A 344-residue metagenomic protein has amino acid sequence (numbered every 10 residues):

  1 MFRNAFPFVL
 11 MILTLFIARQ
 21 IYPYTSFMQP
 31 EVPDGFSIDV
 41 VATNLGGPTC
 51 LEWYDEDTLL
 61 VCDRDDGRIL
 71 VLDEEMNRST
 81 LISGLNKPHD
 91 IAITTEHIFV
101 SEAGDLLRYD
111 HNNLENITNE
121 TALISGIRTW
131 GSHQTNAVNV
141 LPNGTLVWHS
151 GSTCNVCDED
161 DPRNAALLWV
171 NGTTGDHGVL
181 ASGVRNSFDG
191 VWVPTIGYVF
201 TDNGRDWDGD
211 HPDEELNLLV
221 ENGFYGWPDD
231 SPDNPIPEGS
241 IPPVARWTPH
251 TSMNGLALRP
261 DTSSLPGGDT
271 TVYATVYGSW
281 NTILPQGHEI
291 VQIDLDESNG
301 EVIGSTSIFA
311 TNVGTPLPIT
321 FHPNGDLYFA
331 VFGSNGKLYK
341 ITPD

Functional and structural regions predicted by a protein language model:
M1-Q20: Secretory targeting signatures
Y22-D34, T135, S152-C157, P162-G175 (+4 more regions): Beta-propeller domain segments
Q29-W53: Mature N-terminal segment immediately following signal peptide/propeptide cleavage in secreted/periplasmic
I38-T43, N77-S83, T121-I127, G175-A181 (+2 more regions): A short beta-strand motif characteristic of beta-propeller blades
N44-E56, G84-H97, S101-A103, R128-T145 (+3 more regions): Beta-rich, blade/repeat-based domains predominating in secreted/periplasmic proteins but also intracellular
Y54, C62, S101-A103, H149-G151 (+3 more regions): Residue-level marker for isolated small/hydroxyl-bearing positions within beta-strands of beta-sheet-rich domains
L59-E75: Beta-propeller domains
G104-L141, H149-S152: Asp-box/WD-like beta-propeller blade repeats and closely related beta-sheet repeat scaffolds
